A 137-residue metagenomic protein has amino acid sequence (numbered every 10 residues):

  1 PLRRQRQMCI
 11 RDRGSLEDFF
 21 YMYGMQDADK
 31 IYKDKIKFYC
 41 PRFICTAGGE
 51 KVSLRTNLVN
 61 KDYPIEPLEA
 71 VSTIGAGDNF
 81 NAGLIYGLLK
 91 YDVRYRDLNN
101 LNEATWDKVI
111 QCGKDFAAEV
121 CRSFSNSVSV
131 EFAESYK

Functional and structural regions predicted by a protein language model:
P1-I10: Single conserved hydrophobic/aromatic residue that forms the stacking wall/gate of nucleotide- or nucleobase-binding
R11-L16: Non-cysteine beta-strand/loop elements that form the S-adenosyl-L-methionine
F20: Nucleotide phosphate-binding site architecture
G24-K137: Conserved phosphate-binding/catalytic region of the ribokinase-like
